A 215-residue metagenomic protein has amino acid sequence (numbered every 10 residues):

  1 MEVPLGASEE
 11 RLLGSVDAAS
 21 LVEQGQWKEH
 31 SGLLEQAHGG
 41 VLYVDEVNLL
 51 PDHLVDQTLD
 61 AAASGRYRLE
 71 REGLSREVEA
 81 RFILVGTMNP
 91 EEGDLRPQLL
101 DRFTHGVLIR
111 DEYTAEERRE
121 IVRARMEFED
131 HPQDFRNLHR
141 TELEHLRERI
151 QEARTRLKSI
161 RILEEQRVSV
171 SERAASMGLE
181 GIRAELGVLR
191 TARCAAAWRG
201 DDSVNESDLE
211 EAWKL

Functional and structural regions predicted by a protein language model:
M1-E116: Conserved ASCE/P-loop NTPase catalytic core
V55, Y113-L215: Basic, amphipathic alpha-helical bundle interface domains used for macromolecular binding and assembly
